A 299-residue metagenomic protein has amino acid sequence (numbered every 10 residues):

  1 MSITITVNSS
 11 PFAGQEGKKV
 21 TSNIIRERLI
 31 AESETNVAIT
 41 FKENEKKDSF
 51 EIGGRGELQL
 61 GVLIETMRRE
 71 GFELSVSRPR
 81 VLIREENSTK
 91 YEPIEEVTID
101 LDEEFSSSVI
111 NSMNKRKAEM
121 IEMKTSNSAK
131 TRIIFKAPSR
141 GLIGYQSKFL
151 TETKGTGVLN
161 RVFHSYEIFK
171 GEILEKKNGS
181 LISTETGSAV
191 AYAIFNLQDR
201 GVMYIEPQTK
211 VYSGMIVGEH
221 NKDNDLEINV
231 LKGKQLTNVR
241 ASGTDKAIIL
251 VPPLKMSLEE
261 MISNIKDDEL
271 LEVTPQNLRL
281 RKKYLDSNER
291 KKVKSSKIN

Functional and structural regions predicted by a protein language model:
M1-N299: Accessory interaction regions appended to the cores of large information-processing enzymes
